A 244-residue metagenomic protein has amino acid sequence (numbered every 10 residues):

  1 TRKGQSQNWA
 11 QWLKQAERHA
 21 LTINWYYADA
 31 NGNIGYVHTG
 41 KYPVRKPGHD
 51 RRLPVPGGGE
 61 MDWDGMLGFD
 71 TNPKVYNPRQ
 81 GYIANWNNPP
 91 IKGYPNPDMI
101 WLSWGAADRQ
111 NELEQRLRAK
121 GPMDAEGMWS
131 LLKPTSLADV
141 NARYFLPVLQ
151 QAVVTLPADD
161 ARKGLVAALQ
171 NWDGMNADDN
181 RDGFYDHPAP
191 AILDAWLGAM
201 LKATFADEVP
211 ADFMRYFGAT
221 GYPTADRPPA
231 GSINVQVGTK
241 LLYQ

Functional and structural regions predicted by a protein language model:
R2-R18, L113: Alpha/propeptide regions of enzymes that mature by internal proteolysis
K3-Q7, S103-D108, D160: Soluble non-cytosolic domains of exported or imported proteins
S6, P122-E126: Inter-helical turn/loop segments and adjacent helix faces that build the functional surface of alpha-helical bundle
Q11, D108, E112-Q115, G127 (+1 more regions): Extracytoplasmic/secreted proteins, especially bacterial periplasmic and envelope-associated proteins
Q15, L21-K120, L156, M175-N176 (+3 more regions): Hydrophobic alpha-helical segments
N31-G35, Y42, I83, A125-Q244: Acidic, low-complexity N-terminal propeptides/linkers enriched in Ser/Thr/Asp/Gly that mediate export, maturation
